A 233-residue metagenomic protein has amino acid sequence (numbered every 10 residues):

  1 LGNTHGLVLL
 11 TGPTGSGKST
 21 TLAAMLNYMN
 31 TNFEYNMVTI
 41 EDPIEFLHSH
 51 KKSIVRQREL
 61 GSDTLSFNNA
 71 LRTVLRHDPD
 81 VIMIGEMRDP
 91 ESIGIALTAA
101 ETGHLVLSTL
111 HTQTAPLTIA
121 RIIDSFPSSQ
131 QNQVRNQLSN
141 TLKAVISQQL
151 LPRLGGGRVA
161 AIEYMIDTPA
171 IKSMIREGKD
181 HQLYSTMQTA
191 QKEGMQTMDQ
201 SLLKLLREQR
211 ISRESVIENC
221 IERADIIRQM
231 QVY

Functional and structural regions predicted by a protein language model:
L1-Y233: Short, flexible helix-loop junctions that flank or precede catalytic/ligand sites
